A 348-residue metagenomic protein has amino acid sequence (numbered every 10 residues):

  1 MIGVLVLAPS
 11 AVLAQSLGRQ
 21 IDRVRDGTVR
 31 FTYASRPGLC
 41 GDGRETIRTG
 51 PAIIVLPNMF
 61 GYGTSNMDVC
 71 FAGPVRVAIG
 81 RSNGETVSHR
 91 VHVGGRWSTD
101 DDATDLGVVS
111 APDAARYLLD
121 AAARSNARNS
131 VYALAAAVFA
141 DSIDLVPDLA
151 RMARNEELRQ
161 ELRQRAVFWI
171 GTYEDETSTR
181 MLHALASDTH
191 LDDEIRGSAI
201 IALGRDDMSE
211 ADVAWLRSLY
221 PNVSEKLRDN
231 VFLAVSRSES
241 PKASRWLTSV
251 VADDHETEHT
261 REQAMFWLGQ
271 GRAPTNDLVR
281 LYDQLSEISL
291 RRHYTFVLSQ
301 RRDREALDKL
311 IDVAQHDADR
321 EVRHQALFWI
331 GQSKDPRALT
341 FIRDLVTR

Functional and structural regions predicted by a protein language model:
V12-A14: Boundary at the C-terminal end of the N-terminal hydrophobic targeting segment
S16-L119: N-terminal accessory interaction module
A111-A123, S142-R154, D175-S187, G197 (+6 more regions): Amphipathic alpha-helical scaffolding segments comprising HEAT/armadillo-like alpha-solenoid repeats
A127-R128, L158-E161, L191-E194, E225-K226 (+6 more regions): Alpha-helix N-cap/helix-start positions at coil->helix boundaries
R128-V131, Q164-R165, G197, D229 (+5 more regions): Alpha-solenoid HEAT/ARM repeat scaffold
A136, W169, A202, A234-R237 (+3 more regions): Core register positions within helices of long alpha-helical scaffolds
E262-Q270, N276-D283, E287-I288, R292-T295: Alpha-helical adaptor scaffolds
